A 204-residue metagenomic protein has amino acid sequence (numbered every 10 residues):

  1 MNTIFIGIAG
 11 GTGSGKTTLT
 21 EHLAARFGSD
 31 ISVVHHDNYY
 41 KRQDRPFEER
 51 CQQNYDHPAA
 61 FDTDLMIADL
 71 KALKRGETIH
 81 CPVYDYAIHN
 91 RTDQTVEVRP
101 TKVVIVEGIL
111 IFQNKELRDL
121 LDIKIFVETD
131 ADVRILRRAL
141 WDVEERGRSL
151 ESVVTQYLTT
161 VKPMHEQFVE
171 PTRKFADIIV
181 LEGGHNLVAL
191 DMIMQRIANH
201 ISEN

Functional and structural regions predicted by a protein language model:
F5-G7: Short hydrophobic/aromatic beta-strand immediately N-terminal to the Walker A/P-loop
G11: P-loop (Walker A) phosphate-binding loop of NTP-binding proteins
K16: Conserved lysine of the Walker
L19: Hydrophobic positions on the alpha1 helix immediately C-terminal to the Walker A/P-loop
A25-V33: Post-Walker A helix-loop "phosphate-sensing" segment adjacent to the P-loop in P-loop NTPases
S32, K41, R45-I88: Conserved nucleotide-sensing/catalytic segment adjacent to the nucleotide-binding pocket in NTP-handling enzymes
T92-R146: ATP-dependent NMP and nucleoside kinases share a basic, alpha-helical "lid"
R99-P100, L140-V143, K162-N204: NTP-dependent small-molecule kinase module
